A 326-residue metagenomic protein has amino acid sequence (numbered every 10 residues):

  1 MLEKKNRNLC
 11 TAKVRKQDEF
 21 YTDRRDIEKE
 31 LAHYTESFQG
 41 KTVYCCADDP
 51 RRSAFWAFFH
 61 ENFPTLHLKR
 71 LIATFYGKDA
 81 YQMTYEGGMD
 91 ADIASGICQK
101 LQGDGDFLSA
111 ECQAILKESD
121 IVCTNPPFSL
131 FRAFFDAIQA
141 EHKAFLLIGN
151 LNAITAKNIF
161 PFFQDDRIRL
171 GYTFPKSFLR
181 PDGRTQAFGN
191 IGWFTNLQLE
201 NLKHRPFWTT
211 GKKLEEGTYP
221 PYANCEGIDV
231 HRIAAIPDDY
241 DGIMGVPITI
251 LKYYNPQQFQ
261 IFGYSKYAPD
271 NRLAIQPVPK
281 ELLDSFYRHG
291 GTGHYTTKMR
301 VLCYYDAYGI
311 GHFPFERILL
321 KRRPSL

Functional and structural regions predicted by a protein language model:
M1-L326: Class I S-adenosyl-L-methionine-dependent methyltransferase catalytic core
